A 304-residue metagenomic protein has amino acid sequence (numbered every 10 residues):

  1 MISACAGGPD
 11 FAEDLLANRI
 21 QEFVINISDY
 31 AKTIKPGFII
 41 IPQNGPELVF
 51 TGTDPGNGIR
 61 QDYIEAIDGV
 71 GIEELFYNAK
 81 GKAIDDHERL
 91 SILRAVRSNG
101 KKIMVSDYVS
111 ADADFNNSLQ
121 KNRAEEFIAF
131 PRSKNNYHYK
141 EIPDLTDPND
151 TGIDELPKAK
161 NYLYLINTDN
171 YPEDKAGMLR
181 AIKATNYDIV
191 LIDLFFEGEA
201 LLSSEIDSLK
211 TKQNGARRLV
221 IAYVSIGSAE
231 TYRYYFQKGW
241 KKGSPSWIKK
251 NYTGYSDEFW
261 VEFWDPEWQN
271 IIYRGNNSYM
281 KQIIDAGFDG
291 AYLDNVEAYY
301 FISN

Functional and structural regions predicted by a protein language model:
M1-N304: Glycan-processing catalytic domains of CAZymes
